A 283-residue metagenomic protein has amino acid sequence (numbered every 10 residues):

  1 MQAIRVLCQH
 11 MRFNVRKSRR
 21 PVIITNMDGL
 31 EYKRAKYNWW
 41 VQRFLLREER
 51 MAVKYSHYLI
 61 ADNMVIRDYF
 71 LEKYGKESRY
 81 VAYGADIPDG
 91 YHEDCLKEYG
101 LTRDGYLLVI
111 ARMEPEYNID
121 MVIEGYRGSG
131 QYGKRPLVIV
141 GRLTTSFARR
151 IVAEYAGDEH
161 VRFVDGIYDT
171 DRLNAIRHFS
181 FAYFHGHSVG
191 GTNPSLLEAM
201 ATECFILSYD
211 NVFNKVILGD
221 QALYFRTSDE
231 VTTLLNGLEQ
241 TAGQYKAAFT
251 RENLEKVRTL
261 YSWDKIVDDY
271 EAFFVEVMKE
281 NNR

Functional and structural regions predicted by a protein language model:
M1-M27, G191: An aromatic- and histidine-rich active-site surface loop
W40-L59: Membrane-proximal helix-turn-helix segments that form the acceptor-binding/catalytic region of lipid-linked
E98-Y117, I123-G128, V138: Conserved donor-binding/catalytic core segment of Leloir-type glycosyltransferases
R149-D171: Nucleotide-activated donor-binding/catalytic signature segment of Leloir-type glycosyltransferases, i.e., the conserved
A175-G191, C204: Acidic donor-binding loop of glycosyltransferase active sites
A201-S208: Short hydrophobic beta-strand element within catalytic cores of glycosyltransferases and related nucleotide-activated
K215-G237: Change "using UDP/GDP/dTDP sugars" to "using nucleotide sugars
G243-N281: A charged, aromatic-enriched C-terminal amphipathic alpha-helix characteristic of glycosyltransferases across folds
